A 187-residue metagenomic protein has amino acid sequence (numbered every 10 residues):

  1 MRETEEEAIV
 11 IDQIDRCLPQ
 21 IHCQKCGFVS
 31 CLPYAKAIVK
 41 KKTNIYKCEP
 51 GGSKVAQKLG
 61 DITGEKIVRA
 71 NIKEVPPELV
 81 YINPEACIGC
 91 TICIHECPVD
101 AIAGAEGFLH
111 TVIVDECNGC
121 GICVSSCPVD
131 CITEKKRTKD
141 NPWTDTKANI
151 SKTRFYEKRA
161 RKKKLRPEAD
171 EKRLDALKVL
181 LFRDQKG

Functional and structural regions predicted by a protein language model:
R2-E5, V114-G187: Flanking helices and flexible, charged tails adjoining ferredoxin-like Fe-S electron-transfer domains in multi-subunit
R2-K25, L32-R69: Signature of N-terminal electron-transfer/Fe-S-associated modules in redox systems
I11-Q20, K42-P50, I67-G89, I94 (+2 more regions): Ferredoxin-like iron-sulfur electron-transfer modules
L18, L32, L59, L79 (+3 more regions): Generic detector of leucine side chains in alpha-helical contexts
V29-L32, A37, K54, C93-V99 (+3 more regions): Secreted/processed peptides and extracellular or luminal domains of membrane proteins
K40, D61-V68, I92-H95, P128 (+2 more regions): Generic secondary-structure signature for well-ordered alpha-helical cores
